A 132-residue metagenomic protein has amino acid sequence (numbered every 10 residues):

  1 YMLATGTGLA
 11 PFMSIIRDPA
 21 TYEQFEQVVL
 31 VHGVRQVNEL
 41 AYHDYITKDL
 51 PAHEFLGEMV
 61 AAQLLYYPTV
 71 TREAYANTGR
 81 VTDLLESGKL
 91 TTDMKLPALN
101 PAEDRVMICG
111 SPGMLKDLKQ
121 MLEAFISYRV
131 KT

Functional and structural regions predicted by a protein language model:
T5, H32-R35: Internal, well-ordered interaction modules that form the hydrophobic cores of assembly/scaffold domains in eukaryotic
T5-P11: Ser/Thr-glycine-rich phosphate-binding loops at phosphate-binding pockets of nucleotides, nucleotide cofactors
P11-T21: Histidine-anchored nucleotide/phosphate-binding helix
D18, Q36-N38: Intrinsic-disorder/low-complexity, polar/charged segments
A20-V28: Conserved S-adenosyl-L-methionine
V31, N38-T132: Reductase modules of NAD(P)H-dependent flavoproteins
